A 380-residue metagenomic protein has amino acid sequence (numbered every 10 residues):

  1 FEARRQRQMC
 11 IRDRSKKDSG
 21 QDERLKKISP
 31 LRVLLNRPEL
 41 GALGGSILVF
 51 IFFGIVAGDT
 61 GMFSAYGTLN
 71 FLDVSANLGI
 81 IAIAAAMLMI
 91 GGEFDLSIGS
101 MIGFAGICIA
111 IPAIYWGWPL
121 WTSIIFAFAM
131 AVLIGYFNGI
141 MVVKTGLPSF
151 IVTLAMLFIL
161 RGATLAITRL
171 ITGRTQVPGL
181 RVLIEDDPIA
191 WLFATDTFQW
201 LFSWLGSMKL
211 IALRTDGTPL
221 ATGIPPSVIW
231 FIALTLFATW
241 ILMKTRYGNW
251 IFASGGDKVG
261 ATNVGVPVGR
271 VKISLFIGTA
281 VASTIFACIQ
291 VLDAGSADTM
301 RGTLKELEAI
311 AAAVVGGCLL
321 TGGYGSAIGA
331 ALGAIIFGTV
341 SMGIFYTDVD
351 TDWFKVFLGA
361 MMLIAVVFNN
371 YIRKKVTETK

Functional and structural regions predicted by a protein language model:
F1-D13: Single conserved hydrophobic/aromatic residue that forms the stacking wall/gate of nucleotide- or nucleobase-binding
S15-A82, W116-T122, T215-T218, T222 (+1 more regions): Membrane-interfacial amphipathic/re-entrant helices at transmembrane-helix boundaries
V49-V56, S64-W116, L120, I140-L147 (+4 more regions): Single transmembrane alpha-helix segments in multi-pass membrane proteins
G117-F158, L332-G333: Alpha-helical transmembrane segments within multi-pass membrane transporters and channels
P119, S123-I124, L133-N138, V142 (+1 more regions): Helix-loop-helix "hairpin" substructures at the membrane interface of multi-pass membrane proteins
S149-I151, V177-P178, I224-F231, K272 (+2 more regions): Loop-to-transmembrane alpha-helix initiation sites
T153, L157-T245, S274, A297-T299 (+1 more regions): Transmembrane helix-bundle core of multi-pass membrane transporters and related energy-transducing complexes
F276-I277, S283, D293-G359: Transmembrane alpha-helical segments in multi-pass inner-membrane proteins
